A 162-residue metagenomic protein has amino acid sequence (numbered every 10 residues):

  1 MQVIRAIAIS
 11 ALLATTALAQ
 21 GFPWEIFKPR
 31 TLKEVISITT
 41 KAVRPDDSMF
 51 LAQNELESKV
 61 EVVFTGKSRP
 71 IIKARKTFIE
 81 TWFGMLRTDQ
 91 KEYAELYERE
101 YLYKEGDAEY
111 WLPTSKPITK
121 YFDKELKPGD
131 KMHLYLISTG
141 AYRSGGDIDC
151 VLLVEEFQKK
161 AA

Functional and structural regions predicted by a protein language model:
Q2-S10: Sec-dependent signal peptide recognition, specifically the positively charged N-region followed immediately by
T15-A19: Sec/Tat signal peptide C-region and signal peptidase I cleavage site
Q20-A162: OB-fold and OB-like single-stranded nucleic-acid-recognition modules and their adjacent interaction interfaces
